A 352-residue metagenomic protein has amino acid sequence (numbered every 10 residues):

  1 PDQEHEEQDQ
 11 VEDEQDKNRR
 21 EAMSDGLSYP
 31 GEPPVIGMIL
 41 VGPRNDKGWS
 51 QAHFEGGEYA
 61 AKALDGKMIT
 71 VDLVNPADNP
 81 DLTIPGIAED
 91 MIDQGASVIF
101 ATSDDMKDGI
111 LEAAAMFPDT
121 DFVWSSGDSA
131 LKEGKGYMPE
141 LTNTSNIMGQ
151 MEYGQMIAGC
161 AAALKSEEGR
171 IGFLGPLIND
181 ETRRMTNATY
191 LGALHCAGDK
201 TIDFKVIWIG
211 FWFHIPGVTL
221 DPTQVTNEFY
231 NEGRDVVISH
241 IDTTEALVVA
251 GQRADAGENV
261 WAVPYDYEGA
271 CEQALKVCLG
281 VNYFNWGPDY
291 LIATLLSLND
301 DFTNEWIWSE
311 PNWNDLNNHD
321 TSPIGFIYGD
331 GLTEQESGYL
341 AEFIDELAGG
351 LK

Functional and structural regions predicted by a protein language model:
P1-K352: A residue-level marker of the well-folded mature domains of exported/periplasmic proteins
